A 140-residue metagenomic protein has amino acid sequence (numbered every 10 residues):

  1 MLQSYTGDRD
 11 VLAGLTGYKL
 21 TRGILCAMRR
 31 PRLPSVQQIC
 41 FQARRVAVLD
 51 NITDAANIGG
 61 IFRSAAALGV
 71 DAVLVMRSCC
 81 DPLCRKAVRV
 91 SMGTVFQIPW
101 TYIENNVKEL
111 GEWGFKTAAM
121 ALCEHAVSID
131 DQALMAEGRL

Functional and structural regions predicted by a protein language model:
M1-L140: Post-transcriptional modification and biogenesis factors for structured RNAs of the translation apparatus
